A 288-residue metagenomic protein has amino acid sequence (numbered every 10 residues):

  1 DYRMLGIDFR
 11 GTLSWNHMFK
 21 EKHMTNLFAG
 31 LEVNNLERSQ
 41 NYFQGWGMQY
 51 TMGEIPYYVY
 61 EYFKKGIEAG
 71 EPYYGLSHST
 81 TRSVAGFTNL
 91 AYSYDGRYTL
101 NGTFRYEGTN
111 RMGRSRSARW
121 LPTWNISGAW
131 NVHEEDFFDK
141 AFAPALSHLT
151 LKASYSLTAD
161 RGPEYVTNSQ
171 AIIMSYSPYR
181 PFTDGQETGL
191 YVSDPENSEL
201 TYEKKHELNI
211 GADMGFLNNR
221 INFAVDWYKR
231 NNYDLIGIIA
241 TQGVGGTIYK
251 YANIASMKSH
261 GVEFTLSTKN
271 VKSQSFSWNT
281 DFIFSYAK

Functional and structural regions predicted by a protein language model:
D1-K288: Extracellular/periplasmic, surface-exposed regions of secreted and cell-surface proteins
